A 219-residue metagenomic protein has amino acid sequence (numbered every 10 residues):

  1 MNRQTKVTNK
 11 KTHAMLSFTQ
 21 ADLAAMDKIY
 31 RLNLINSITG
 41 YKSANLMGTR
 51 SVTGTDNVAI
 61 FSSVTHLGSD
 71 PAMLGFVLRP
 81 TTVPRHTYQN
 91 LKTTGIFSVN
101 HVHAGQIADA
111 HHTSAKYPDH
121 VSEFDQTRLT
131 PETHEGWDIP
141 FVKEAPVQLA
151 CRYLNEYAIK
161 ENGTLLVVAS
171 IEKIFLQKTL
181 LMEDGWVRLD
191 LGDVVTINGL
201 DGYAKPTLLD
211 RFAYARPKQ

Functional and structural regions predicted by a protein language model:
N2-Q219: Basic, polyanion-binding surface patches
